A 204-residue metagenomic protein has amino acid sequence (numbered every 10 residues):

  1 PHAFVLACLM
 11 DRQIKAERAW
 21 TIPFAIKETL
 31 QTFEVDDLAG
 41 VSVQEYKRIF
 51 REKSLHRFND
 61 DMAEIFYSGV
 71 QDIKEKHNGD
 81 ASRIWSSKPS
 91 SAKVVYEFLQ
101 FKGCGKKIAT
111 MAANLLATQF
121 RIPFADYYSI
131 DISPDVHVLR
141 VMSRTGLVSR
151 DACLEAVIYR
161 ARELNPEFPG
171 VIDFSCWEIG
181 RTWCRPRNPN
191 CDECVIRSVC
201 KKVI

Functional and structural regions predicted by a protein language model:
P1, E17-T21, D61-S68, K93 (+4 more regions): Generic recognition of short, well-ordered alpha-helical interface segments
P1-F4, Q13-E17, L55-D61, S129 (+1 more regions): Structural motif
P1-T32: Extended cationic-aromatic binding surfaces that line active-site or macromolecule-binding grooves and engage
A3-R12, S68-Q71, F174-R181: Short, hydrophobic/amphipathic alpha-helical patches that form generic packing surfaces within helical domains
V5-Q13, E52, H56, F98-L99 (+3 more regions): Short, charged/polar micro-motifs that form catalytic or ligand-binding hotspots
R12-Q13, A25, T29, D72 (+2 more regions): Active-site catalytic microenvironments for nucleophilic, acid-base chemistry
T29-T110, N114-A117: Alpha-helical ds-nucleic-acid-binding substructure associated with the helix-hairpin-helix region of base-excision DNA
N78, K88-K102, K106-I204: C-terminal accessory module of base-excision DNA glycosylases/AP lyases that mediates lesion recognition and DNA
